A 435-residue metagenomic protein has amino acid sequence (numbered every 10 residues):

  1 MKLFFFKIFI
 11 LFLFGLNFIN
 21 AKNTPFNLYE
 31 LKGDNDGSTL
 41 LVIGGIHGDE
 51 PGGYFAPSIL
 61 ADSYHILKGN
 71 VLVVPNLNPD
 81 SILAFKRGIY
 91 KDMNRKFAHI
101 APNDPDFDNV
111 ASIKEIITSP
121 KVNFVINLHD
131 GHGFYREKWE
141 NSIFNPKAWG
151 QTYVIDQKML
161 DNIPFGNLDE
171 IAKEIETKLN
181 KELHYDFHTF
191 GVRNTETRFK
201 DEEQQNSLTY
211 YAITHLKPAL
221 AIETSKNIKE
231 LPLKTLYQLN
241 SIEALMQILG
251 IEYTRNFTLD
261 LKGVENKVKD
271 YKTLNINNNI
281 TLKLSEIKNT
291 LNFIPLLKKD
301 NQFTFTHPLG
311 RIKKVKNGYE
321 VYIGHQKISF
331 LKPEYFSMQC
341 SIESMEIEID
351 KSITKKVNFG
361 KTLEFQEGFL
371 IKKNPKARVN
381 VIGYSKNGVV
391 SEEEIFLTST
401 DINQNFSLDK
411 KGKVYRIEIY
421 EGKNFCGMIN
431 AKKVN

Functional and structural regions predicted by a protein language model:
K2-K7, N17-N435: Structured catalytic-domain cores with a bias toward divalent-metal coordination
